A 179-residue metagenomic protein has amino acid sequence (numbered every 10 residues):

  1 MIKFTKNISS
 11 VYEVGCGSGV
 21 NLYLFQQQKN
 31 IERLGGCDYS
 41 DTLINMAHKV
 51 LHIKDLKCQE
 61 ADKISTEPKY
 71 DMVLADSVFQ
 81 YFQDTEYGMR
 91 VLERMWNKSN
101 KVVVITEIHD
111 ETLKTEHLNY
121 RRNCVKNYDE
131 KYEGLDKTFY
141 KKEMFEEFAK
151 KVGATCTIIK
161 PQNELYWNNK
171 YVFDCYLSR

Functional and structural regions predicted by a protein language model:
M1-T66, V104-R179: Class I (Rossmann-like) S-adenosyl-L-methionine-dependent methyltransferase catalytic domain, capturing the SAM-binding
Y23-Q26, L92-W96: A structural alpha-helix within SAM-dependent methyltransferase catalytic domains
L74: A conserved beta-strand element that flanks and buttresses the S-adenosyl-L-methionine
S77-Y81: Short catalytic micro-motifs in class I SAM-dependent methyltransferases
F82-R94: A short, conserved alpha-helix within the catalytic core of class I
K98-V103: Short glycine-dipeptide loop
